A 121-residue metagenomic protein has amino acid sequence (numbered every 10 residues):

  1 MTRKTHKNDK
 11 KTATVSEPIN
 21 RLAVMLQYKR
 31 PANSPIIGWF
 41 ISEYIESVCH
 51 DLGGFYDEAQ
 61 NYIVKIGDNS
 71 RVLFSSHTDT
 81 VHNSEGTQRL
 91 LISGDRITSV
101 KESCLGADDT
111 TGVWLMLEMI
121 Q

Functional and structural regions predicted by a protein language model:
M1-K10, S75-N83: Phosphate-binding glycine-rich loops and adjacent basic patches that engage nucleotide phosphates, nucleic-acid
T2-W39: N-terminal capping segment at the start of a domain
K7, K11-A13, P18-L22, E46 (+2 more regions): N-terminal catalytic or cofactor-binding beta/alpha core of small enzyme domains
Y28-S70: A non-catalytic alpha/beta surface segment that caps or lines the substrate-entry region of metallo-dependent hydrolase
F55, K65-Q121: Active-site metal-coordination/substrate-binding segment of hydrolases, especially metallo-dependent peptidases
